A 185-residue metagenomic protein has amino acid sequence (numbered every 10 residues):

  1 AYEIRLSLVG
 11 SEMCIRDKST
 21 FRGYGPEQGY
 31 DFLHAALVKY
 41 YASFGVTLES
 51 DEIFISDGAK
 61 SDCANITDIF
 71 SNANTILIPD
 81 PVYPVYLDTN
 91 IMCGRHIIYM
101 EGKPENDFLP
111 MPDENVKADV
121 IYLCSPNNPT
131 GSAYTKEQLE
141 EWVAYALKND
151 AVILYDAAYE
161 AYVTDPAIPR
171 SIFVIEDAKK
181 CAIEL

Functional and structural regions predicted by a protein language model:
A1-I15: Single conserved hydrophobic/aromatic residue that forms the stacking wall/gate of nucleotide- or nucleobase-binding
S7, L123, A151: Functionally critical, cavity-lining and gating residues within the transmembrane helices of 12-TM secondary
I15-A144, A161-K179, I183: Conserved core of the PLP fold type I
T75, A151-V152: Short glycine-centered segments of the SAM/dcSAM-binding site in methyltransferase folds
L147: Helix-to-beta-strand junctions that scaffold the AdoMet/dcAdoMet cofactor pocket in Class I SAM-dependent enzymes
L154, L185: Generic enzyme active-site microenvironment
A157: Walker B catalytic acidic pair
